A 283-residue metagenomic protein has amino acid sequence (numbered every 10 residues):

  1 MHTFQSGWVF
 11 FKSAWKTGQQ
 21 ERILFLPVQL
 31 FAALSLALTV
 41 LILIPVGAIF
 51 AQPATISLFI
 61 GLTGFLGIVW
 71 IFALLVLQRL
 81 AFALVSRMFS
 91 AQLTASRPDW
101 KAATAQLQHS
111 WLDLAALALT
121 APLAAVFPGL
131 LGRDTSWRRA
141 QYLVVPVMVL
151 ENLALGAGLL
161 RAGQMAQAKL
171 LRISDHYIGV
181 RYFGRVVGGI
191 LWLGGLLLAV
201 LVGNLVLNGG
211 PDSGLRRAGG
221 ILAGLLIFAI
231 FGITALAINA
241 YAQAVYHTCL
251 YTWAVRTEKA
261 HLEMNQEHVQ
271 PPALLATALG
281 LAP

Functional and structural regions predicted by a protein language model:
M1-P283: Hydrophobic alpha-helical membrane segments
